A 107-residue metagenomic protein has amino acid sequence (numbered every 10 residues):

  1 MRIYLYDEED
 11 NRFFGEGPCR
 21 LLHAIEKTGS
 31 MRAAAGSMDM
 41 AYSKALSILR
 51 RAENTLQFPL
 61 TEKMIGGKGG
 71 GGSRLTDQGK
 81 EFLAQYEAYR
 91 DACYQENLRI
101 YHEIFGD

Functional and structural regions predicted by a protein language model:
M1-N11: Short, Lys/Arg-enriched N-terminal segment that forms or immediately precedes the first helix of a structured domain
I25-G36: Short helix-boundary/capping micro-motifs
D39-A41: Central "turn" residue of the DNA-binding helix-turn-helix
I48: Residues within the DNA-recognition helix of helix-turn-helix
N54-P59: Residue cluster at the C-terminal edge of the helix-turn-helix DNA-binding motif
K63-A88: Basic, amphipathic "hinge/linker" alpha-helix immediately C-terminal to the N-terminal HTH DNA-binding motif
Q85-Y101: Alpha-helical linker/hinge and terminal dimerization helices associated with HTH transcriptional regulators
